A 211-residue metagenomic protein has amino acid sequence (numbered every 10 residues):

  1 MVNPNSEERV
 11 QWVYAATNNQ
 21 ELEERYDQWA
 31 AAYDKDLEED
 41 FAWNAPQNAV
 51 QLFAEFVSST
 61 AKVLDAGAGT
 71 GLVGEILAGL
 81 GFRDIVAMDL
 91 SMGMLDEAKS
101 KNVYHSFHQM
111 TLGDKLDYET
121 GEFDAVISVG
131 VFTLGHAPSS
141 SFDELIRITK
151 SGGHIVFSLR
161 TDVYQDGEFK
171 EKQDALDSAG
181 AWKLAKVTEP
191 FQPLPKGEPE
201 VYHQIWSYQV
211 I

Functional and structural regions predicted by a protein language model:
M1-Q20: N-terminal auxiliary segments of SAM/dcSAM-dependent transferases
K35-V50: Conserved SAM-binding loop and adjacent beta-strand
L64-K115: Class I SAM-dependent methyltransferase SAM/SAH-binding core
L116-V126: A short acidic, Gly/Pro-enriched loop at the edge of an enzyme's catalytic core that lines a small-molecule cofactor
D124-P138: A short SAM/SAH-binding and catalytic strip from SAM-dependent methyltransferases
S140-S151: A short glycine-rich, Lys/Arg-flanked "PGG" loop and its adjoining helix->strand segment in the class I
H154-A181, A185: Conserved class I S-adenosyl-L-methionine
A181-I211: Class I S-adenosyl-L-methionine
